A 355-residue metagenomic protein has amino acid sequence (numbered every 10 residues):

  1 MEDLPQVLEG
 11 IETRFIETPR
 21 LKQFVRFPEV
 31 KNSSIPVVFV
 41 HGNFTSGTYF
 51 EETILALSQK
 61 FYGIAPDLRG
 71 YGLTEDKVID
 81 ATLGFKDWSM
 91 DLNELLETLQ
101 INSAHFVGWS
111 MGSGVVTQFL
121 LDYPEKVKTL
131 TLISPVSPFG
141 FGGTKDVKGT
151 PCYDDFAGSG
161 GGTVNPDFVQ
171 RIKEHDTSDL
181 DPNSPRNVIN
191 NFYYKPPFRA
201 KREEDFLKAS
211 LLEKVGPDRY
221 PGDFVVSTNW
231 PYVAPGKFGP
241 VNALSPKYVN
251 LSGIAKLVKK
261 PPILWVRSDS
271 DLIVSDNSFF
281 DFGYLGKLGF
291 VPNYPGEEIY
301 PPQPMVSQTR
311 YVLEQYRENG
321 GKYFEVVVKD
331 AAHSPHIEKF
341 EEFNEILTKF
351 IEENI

Functional and structural regions predicted by a protein language model:
M1-V38, Q59-F61, I101-N102, S159-G161 (+3 more regions): Alpha/beta-hydrolase fold catalytic core
T18, A65-M111, D122, S137 (+1 more regions): Active-site loop/oxyanion-hole signature of alpha/beta-hydrolase fold enzymes
R26-A81, L95: Conserved HGGG/HGGXW glycine-rich cap/lid loop of the alpha/beta-hydrolase fold
S113-P124, L130: Short glycine-enriched nucleophile-adjacent loop and the immediately C-terminal alpha-helix near the catalytic center
T131-F141: Active-site nucleophile loop of the alpha/beta-hydrolase fold
T150-Q308: Alpha/beta-hydrolase
N293-Y300, A331-F340: Catalytic histidine-centered segment of alpha/beta-hydrolase-like enzymes
E325-A331: Short glycine-rich catalytic loops that host catalytic nucleophiles or stabilize transition states across multiple
